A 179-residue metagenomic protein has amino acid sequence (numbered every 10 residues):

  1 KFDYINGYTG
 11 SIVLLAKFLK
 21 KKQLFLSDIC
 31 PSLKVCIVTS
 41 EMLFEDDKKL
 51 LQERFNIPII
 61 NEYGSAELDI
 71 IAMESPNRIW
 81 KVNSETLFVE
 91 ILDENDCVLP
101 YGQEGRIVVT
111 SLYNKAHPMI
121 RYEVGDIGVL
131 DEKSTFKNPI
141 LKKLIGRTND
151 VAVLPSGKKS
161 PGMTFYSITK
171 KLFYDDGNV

Functional and structural regions predicted by a protein language model:
K1-V179: Active-site glycine/GP-rich loop and adjacent strand/helix microenvironment that borders small-molecule binding pockets
